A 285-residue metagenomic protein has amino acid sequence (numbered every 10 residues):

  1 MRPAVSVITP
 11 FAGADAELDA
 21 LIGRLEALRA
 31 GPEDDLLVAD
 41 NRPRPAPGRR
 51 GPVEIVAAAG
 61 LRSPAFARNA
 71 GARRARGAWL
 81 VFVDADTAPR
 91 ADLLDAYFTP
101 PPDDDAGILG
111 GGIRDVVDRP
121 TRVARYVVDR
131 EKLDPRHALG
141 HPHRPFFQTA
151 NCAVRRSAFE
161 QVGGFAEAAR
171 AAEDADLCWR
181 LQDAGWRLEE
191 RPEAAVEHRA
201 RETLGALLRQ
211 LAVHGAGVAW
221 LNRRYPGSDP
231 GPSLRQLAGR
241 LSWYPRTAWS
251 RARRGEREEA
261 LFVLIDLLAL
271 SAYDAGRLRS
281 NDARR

Functional and structural regions predicted by a protein language model:
G23-E33: Short, acidic, metal-binding catalytic loop of nucleotide-sugar glycosyltransferases
V38-G48, T87: A conserved acidic beta->alpha catalytic loop
A58-A75: Glycine-rich, basic loop-to-helix element that forms the pyrophosphate-binding segment of sugar-nucleotide handling
L80: Short aromatic/hydrophobic "clamp" motif used to bind/position activated sugar donors
D92-R122: Conserved donor NDP-sugar-binding/catalytic core segment of glycosyltransferases
G112-I113, V127-R144: Short, flexible, basic/aromatic active-site loop/helix in glycosyltransferases
R170-L177: Acidic donor-binding loop at a coil-to-helix junction in glycosyltransferase catalytic cores that engages
A212-A216, S228-R285: Non-catalytic, C-terminal membrane-associated alpha-helical segments of glycosyltransferases
